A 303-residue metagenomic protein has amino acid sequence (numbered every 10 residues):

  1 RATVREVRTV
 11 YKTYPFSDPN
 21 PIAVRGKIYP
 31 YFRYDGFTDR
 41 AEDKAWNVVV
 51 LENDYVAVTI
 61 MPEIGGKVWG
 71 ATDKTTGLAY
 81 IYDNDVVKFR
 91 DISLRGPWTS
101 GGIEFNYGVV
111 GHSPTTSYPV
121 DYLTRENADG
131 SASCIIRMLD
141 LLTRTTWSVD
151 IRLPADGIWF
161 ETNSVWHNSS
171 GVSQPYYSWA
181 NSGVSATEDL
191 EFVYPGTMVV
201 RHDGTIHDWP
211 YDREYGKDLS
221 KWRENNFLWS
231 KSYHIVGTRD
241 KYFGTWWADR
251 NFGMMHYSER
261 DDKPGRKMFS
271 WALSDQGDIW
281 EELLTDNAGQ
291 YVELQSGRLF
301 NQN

Functional and structural regions predicted by a protein language model:
R1-K12, N127-D129: Membrane engagement elements in two modes
V7-P15, N47-V49, V56-G70, G77-I81 (+2 more regions): A contiguous, surface-exposed recognition patch within enzymatic or periplasmic domains that forms
P15-D43, V48-E52, T99-W159, D278-Q302: Extended, loop-rich substrate-binding clefts of extracytoplasmic carbohydrate-active enzymes
E52, T59-M61, T72, I135-R137 (+1 more regions): Beta-strand residues in well-ordered beta-sheet regions across diverse protein folds
T75-G96: Active-site-surrounding "flap" and adjacent substrate/cofactor-binding loops of secreted or lumenal enzymes, prototyped
L94-G111, R201-R213: Core domains of carbohydrate- and sulfate-ester-processing enzymes
W147-D150, T162-N163, P175-S178: A short secondary-structure junction signal
